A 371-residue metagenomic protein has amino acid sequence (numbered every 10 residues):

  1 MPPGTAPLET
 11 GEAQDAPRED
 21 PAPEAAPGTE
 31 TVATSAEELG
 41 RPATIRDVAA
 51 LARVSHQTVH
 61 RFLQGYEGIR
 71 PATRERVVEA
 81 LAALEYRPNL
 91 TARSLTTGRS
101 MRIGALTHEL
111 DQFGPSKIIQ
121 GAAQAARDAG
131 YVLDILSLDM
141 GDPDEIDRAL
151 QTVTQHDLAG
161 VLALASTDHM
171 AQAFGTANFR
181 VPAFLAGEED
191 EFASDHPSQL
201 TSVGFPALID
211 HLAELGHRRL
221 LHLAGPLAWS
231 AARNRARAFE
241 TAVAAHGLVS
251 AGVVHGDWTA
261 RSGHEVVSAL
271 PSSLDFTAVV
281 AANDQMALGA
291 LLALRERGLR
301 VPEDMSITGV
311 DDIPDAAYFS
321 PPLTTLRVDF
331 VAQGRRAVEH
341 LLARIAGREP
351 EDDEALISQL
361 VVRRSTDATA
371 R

Functional and structural regions predicted by a protein language model:
M1-G11, D15-R18, G40, R102-D210 (+1 more regions): Alpha-helical recognition/docking segments in bacterial nutrient-uptake and carbohydrate-utilization systems
M1-M101, A370: N-terminal helix-turn-helix DNA-binding module of bacterial transcription factors
L8, S272-R371: Flexible loop/turn connectors
L51, T58-R61, L95-D111, H211 (+1 more regions): Short beta-strand segments enriched in small/hydrophobic residues
R76, G114-D128, G204-A207, L227-V249 (+4 more regions): Short, solvent-exposed amphipathic alpha-helices that sit in or adjacent to ligand/effector-binding or catalytic
D157-A165, R219-L223, V253-V254, L274-N283 (+1 more regions): Periplasmic-binding protein-like
F184, D195-H222, E240, A260-L270 (+2 more regions): Hydrophobic alpha-helical segments within soluble ligand-binding/sensing domains
L208-H246, V253, D352-T366: An alpha-beta-alpha
